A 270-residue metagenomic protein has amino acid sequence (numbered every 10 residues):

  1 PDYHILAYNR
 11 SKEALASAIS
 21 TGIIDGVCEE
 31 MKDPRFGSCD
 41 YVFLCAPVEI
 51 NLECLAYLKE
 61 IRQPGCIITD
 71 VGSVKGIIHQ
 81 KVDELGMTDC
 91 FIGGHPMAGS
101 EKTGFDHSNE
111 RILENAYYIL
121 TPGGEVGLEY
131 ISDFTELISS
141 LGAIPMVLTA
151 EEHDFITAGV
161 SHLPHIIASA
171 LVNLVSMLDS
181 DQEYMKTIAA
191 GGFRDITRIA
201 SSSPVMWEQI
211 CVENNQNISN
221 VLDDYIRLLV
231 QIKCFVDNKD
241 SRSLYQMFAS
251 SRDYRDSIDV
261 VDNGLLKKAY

Functional and structural regions predicted by a protein language model:
D2-I23: NAD(P)-binding Rossmann-fold cofactor-contacting core
R10-S11, A46, V71-S73: Short beta->alpha hinge that forms the Motif I/post-I loop of the SAM-binding pocket
G26-M31, M146-V147: Short acidic-hydrophobic, aromatic-tinged amphipathic segments that line or gate anion-handling sites
K32-R62, C66-I67: Rossmann-like NAD(P)-binding element
C54-D106: Rossmann-like NAD(P)(H) cofactor-binding subdomain of soluble oxidoreductases
E110-T197: Internal alpha-helical scaffold of NAD(P)-dependent oxidoreductase catalytic cores
Q182-S251: Interdomain hinge/lid region at the active-site interface of Rossmann-like NAD(P)-dependent oxidoreductases
D253-Y270: Long, positively charged, glycine-interspersed low-complexity recognition regions
